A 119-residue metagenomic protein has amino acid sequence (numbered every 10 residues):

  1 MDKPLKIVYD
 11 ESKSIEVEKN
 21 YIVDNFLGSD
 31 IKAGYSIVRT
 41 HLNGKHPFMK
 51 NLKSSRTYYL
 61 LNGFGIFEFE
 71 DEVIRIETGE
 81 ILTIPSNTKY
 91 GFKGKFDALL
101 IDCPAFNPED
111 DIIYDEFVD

Functional and structural regions predicted by a protein language model:
M1-S36, P47-F48, E116-D119: A short, N-terminal "cap"/entry segment at the start of jelly-roll beta-barrel domains of the cupin/DSBH fold
I7, K32, G94-D119: Double-stranded beta-helix
D24, F67-F69, L100: Short hydrophobic/aromatic-rich beta-strand segments that constitute the beta-sheet cores of beta-sandwich/beta-barrel
T40, K50-F67: Short, conserved beta-strand element in jelly-roll/cupin
F64-I66, V73, K89, D97: Structural motif
E70-N87: Short acidic-glycine-tyrosine-enriched beta hairpin
